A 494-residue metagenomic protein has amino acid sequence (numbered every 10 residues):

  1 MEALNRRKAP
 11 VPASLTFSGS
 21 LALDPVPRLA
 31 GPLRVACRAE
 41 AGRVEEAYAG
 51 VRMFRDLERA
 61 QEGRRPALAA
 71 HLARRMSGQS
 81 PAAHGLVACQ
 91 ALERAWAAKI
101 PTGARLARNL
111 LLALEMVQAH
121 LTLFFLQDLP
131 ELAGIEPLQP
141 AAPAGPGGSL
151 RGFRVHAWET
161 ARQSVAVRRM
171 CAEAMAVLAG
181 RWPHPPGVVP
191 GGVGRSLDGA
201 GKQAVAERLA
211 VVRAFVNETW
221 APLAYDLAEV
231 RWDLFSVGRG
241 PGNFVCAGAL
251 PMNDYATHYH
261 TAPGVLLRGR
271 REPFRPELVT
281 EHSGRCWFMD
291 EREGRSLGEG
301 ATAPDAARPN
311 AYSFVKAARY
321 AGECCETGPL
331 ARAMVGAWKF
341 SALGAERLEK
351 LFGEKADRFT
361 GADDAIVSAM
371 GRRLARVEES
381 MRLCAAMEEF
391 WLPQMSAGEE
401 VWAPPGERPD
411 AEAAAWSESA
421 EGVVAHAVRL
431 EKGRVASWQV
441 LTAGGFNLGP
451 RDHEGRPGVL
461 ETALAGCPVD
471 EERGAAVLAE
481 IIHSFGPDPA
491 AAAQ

Functional and structural regions predicted by a protein language model:
E2-E421, E431-K432, T442-Q494: Active-site bordering "gate/hinge" segments that shape substrate access to catalytic or cofactor-binding pockets
A425-V428: Short acidic loop-to-beta-strand element that houses the catalytic metal-binding Asp/Glu of nuclease active sites
W438: Histidine-centered catalytic micro-motifs
